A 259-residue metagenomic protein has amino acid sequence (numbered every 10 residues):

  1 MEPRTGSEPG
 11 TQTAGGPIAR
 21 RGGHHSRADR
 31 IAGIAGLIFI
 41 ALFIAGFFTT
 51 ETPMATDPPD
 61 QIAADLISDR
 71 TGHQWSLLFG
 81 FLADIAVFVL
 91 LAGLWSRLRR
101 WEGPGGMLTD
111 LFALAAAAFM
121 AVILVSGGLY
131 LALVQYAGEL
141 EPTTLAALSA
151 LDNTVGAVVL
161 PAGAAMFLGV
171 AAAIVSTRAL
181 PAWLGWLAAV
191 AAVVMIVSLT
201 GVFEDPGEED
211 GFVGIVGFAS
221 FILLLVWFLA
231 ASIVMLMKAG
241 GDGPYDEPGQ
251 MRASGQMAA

Functional and structural regions predicted by a protein language model:
E2-A259: Hydrophobic, aromatic-enriched alpha-helical segments typical of multi-pass transmembrane helices
